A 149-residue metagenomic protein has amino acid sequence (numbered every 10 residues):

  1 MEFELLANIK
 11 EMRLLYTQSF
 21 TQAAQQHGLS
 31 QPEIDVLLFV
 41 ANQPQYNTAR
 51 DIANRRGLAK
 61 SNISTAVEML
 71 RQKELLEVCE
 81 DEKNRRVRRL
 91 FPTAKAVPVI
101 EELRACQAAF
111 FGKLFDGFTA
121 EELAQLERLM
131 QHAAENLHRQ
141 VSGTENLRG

Functional and structural regions predicted by a protein language model:
M1, P32-E33, T48, K95 (+1 more regions): N-terminal positioning helix adjacent to the helix-turn-helix/winged-helix DNA-binding module
M1-H27: N-terminal leader segment of winged-helix/HTH proteins
I9, L37-V40, M130: Hydrophobic structural patches
I9-M12, Y16-S19, R56, V99 (+2 more regions): Alpha-helical linker/hinge and terminal dimerization helices associated with HTH transcriptional regulators
T17, E68-R128: Charged, amphipathic alpha-helical coiled-coil/dimerization segments
Q18-N62: N-terminal helix-turn-helix DNA-binding core of bacterial DNA-binding proteins
H27-S30, N62-T65, M69, T119 (+1 more regions): Short glycine/proline-centered loop/turn elements that form peptide/ligand docking sites
A120-G149: C-terminal regulatory/oligomerization modules of transcriptional regulators
